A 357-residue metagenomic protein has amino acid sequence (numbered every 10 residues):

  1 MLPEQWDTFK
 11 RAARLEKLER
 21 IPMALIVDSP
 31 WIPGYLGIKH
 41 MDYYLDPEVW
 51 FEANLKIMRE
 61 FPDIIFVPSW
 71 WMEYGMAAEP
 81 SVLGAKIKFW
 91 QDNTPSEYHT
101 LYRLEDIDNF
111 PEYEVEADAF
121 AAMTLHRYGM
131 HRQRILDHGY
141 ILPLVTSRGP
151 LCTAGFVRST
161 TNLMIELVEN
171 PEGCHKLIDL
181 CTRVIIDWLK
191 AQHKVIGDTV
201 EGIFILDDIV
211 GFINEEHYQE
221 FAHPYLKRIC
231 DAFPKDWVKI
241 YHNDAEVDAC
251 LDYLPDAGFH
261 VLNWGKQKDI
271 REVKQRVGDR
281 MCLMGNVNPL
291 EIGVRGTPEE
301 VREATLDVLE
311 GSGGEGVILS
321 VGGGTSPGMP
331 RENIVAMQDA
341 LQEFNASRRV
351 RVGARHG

Functional and structural regions predicted by a protein language model:
M1-Y43, W50-A53, V67, K88 (+2 more regions): Active-site loop segments of alpha/beta catalytic cores
L55-E79: Membrane helical hairpin/interfacial module
W71-Y113: A contiguous, low-structure linker/loop signature
